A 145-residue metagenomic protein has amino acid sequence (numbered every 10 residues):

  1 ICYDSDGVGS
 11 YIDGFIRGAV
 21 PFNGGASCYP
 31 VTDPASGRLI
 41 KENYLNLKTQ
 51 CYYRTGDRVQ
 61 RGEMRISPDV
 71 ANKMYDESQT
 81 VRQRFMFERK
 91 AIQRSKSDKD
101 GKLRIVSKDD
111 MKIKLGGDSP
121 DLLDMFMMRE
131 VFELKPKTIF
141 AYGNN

Functional and structural regions predicted by a protein language model:
I1-K102, A141-N145: Mg2+-dependent endonuclease catalytic cores in nucleic-acid-processing enzymes, primarily RNase H-like
R17, L134-K137: Residues in and immediately flanking transmembrane alpha helices
S97, K102, V106-I113: Outer-membrane beta-barrel transmembrane strand signature
K108-K135: Acidic, Mg2+-coordinating catalytic module of metal-dependent nucleases/exonucleases that use a two-metal-ion mechanism
F126, P136-N145: C-terminal regions of RecA-like/P-loop NTPase motor modules
